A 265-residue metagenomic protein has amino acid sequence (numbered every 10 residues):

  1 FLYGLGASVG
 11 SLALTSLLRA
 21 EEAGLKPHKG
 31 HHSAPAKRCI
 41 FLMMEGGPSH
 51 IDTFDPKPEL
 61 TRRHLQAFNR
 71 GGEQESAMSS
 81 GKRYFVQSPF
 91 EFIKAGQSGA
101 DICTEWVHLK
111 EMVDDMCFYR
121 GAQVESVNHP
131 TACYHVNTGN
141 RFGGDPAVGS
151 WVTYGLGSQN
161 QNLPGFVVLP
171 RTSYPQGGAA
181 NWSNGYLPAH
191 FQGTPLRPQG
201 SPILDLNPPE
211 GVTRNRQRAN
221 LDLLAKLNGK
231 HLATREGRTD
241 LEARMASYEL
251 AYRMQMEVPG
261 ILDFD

Functional and structural regions predicted by a protein language model:
F1-D265: Ligand-binding pockets and gating/stacking loops
